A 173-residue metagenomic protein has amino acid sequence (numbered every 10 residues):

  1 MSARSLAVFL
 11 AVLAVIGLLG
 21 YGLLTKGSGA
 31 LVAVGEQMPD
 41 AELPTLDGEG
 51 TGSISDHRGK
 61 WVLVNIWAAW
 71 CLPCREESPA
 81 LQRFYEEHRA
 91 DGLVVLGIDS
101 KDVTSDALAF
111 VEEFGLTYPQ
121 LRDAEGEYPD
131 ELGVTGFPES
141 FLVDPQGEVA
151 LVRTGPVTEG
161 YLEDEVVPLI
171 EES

Functional and structural regions predicted by a protein language model:
M1-P44, S173: N-terminal targeting signals for export/organelle localization
D40-V62, Y85: A short beta-strand-turn-helix
A41, G52, I66-W67, F110 (+2 more regions): Conserved hydrophobic/aromatic "anchor" residues that stabilize well-ordered secondary structure elements
I54, S105-L108: Acidic helix N-cap motif at the loop->helix transition within catalytic regions of sugar-transfer enzymes
L63-V64, V95: Hydrophobic beta-strand anchors of alpha/beta hydrolase catalytic cores
I66-R83: Conserved redox-active cysteine motifs that mediate thiol-disulfide chemistry, especially di-cysteine Cys-X(1-2)-Cys
G92-T104, L116-G126: Thiol-based oxidoreductase modules, predominantly thioredoxin-like and allied folds used for disulfide exchange
A109-T117, R122-S173: Thiol/disulfide oxidoreductase modules built on the thioredoxin-like
